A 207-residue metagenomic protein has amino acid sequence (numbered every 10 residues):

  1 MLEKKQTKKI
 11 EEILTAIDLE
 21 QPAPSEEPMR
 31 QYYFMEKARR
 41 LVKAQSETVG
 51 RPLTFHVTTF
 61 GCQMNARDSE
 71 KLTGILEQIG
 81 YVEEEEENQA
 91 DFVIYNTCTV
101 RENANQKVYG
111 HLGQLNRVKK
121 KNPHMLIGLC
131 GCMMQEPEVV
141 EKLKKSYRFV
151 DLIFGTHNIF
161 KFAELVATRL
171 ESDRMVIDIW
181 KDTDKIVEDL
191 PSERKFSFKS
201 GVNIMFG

Functional and structural regions predicted by a protein language model:
L2-G207: Proteins enriched for Cys/Gly/acidic motifs involved in redox and nucleic-acid/cofactor modification
